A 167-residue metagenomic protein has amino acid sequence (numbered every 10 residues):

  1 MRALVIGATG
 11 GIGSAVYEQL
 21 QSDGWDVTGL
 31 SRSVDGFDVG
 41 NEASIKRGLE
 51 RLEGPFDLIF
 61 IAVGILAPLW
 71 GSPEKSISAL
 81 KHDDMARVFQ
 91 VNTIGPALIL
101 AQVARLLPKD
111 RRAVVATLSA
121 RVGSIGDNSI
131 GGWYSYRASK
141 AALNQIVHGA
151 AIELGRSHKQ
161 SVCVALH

Functional and structural regions predicted by a protein language model:
L4-L20: N-terminal Rossmann NAD(P)H-binding glycine-rich loop of SDR-like oxidoreductase domains
A15, Q19, Q102, E153: Rossmann-fold NAD(P)-dependent oxidoreductase module
L30-R47: Rossmann-fold cofactor-recognition segment
I59-F60, A116: N-terminal Rossmann-like NAD(P) cofactor-binding module of classical short-chain dehydrogenase/reductase
I65-L69, E74-V88, K109-S157: Catalytic loop of short-chain dehydrogenase/reductase
L100-A101, H148: A short, exposed helix-loop element centered on a Lys and neighboring polar residues
L154-L166: Conserved Rossmann-fold SDR core element
